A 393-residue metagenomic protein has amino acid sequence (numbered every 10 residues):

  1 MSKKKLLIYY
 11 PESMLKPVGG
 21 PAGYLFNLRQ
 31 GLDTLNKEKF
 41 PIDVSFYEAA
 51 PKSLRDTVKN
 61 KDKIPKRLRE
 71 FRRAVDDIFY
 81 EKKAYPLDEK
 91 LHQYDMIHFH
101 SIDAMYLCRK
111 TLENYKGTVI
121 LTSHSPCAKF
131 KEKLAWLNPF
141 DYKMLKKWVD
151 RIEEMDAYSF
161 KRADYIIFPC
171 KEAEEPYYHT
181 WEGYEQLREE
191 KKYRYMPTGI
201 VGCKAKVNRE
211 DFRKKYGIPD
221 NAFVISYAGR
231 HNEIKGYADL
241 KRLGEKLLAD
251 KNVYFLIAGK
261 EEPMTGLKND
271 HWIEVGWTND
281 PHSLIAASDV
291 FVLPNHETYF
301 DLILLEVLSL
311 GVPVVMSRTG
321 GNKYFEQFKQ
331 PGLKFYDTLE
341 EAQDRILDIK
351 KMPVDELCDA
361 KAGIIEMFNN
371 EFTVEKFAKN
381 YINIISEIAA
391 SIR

Functional and structural regions predicted by a protein language model:
L7, P219-K235, K241: Conserved donor-binding/catalytic core segment of Leloir-type glycosyltransferases
G20, F79, D337, V354-E387: A charged, aromatic-enriched C-terminal amphipathic alpha-helix characteristic of glycosyltransferases across folds
M96-H98, L112-P139, L145, I167: Active-site proximal beta-strand in glycosyltransferases
V149-K191, I200: A short, active-site helix/loop in glycosyltransferases that binds the activated sugar's phosphate group
G259-N279, V290: Nucleotide-activated donor-binding/catalytic signature segment of Leloir-type glycosyltransferases, i.e., the conserved
H296: Aromatic "clamp/platform" in nucleotide-sugar-dependent glycosyltransferases that forms part of the donor/acceptor
P313-S317: Short hydrophobic beta-strand element within catalytic cores of glycosyltransferases and related nucleotide-activated
F328-E341, L347-V354: Conserved acidic donor-binding segment of nucleotide-sugar-dependent glycosyltransferases
